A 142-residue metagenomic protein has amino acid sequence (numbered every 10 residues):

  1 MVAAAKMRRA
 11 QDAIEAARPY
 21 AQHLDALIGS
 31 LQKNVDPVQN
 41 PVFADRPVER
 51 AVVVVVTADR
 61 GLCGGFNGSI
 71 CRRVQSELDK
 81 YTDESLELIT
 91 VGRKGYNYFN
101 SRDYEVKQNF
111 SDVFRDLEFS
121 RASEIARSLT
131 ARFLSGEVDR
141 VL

Functional and structural regions predicted by a protein language model:
M1-L142: Conserved loop-to-helix interface motifs that mediate assembly, gating, or partner/ligand docking in ancient ring
